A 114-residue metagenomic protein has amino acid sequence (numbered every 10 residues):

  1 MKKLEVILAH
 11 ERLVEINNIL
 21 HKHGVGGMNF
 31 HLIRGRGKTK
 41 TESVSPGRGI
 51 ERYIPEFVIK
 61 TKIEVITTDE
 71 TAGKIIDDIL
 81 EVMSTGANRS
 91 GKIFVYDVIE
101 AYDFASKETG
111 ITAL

Functional and structural regions predicted by a protein language model:
M1-L114: Positively charged, small/polar-rich N-terminal and surface patches that mediate targeting and assembly and bind
